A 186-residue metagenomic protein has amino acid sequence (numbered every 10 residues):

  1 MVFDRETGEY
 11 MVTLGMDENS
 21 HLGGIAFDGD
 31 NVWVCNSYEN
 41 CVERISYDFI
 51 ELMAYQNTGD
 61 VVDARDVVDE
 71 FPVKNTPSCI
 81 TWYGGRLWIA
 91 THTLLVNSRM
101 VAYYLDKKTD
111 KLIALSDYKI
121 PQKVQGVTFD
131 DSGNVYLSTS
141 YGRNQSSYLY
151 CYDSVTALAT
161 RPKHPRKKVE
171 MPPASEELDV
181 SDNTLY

Functional and structural regions predicted by a protein language model:
M1, V34-E39, I89-L94, L137-N144: Conserved beta-strand positions in repeat-built beta-propeller and related beta-rich domains
D4-G8, Y47-I50, Y104-T109, D153-A157: Short loop/turn segments that connect beta-strands within beta-propeller blades
R5-D30: Blade-loop segments of beta-propeller domains
E9-G15, D63-F71, K111-Y118, R161-V169: A short beta-strand motif characteristic of beta-propeller blades
N19-F27, E70-W82, P121-F129, M171-D182: Repeated scaffold domains used in trafficking and secretory/extracellular systems, primarily beta-propellers
G29-D30, G84-R86, S132-N134, D182-T184: Short coil/turn segments that connect the beta-strands within blades of beta-propeller domains
N40-F49, L95-Y104, N144-D153: Structural motif
D117-L158: Loop/turn-rich, solvent-exposed surfaces of beta-rich toroidal or solenoidal domains
